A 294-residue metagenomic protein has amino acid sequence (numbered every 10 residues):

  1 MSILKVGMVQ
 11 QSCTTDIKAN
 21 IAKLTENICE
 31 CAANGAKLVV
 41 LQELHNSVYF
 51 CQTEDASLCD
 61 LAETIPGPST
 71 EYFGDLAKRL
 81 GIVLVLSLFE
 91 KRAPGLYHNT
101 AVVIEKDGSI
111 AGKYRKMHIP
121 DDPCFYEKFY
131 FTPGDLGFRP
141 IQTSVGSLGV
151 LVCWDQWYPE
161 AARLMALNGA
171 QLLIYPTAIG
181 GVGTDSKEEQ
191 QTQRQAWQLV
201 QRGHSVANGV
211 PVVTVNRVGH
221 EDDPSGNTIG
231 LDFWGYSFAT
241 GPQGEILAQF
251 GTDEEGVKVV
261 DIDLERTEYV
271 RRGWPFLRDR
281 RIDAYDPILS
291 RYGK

Functional and structural regions predicted by a protein language model:
I3-C13, T100, K113, P140 (+2 more regions): Active-site-proximal beta-strand elements of phosphoester/diester hydrolases
V6, V103-A111, F238-L247: Short, glycine-anchored, charge-dense loop/turn motifs used at functional sites
I17, E26-K106, I110-K113, I179-V210: Cys-nucleophile CN-hydrolase/nitrilase-fold catalytic domain and related Cys-dependent amidase chemistry that acts on
A62-V85, S147, C153-V257: CN hydrolase (nitrilase-like) catalytic-core segments centered on the catalytic cysteine and neighboring Lys/Glu
L86-L88, T100-V103, R139, S237-A239 (+1 more regions): Short beta-strand scaffold segments in enzyme catalytic cores
T100, K113-R115, Q249, V259: Residue-level detector of high-confidence beta-strand sites
K116-Y130, E254-R272: A short, polar/charged loop-to-alpha-helix boundary motif
F138-N168, T177, T267-K294: Cysteine/selenocysteine-centered motifs that mediate thiol-based redox chemistry or coordinate metal-sulfur cofactors
